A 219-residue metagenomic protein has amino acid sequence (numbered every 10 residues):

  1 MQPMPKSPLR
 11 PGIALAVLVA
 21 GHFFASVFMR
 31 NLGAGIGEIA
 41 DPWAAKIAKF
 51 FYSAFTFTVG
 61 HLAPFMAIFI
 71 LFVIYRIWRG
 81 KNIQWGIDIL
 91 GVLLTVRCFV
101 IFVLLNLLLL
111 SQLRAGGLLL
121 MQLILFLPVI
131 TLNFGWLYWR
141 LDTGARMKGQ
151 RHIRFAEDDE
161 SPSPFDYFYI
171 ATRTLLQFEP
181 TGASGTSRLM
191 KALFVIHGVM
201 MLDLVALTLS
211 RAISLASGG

Functional and structural regions predicted by a protein language model:
Q2-V17, N82-L90, L119, I124: Alpha-helical transmembrane segments and their helix-start/interface "positive-inside/aromatic belt" motifs in integral
L18-G37, A206: Alpha-helical transmembrane segments of multi-pass membrane proteins
G35-A54: Perimembrane loop-to-helix junctions flanking transmembrane segments
A54-S111: Cytosolic-side membrane-entry/anchor segment at the start of a transmembrane helix
T58-H61, I89, L93, L120-P128 (+1 more regions): Hydrophobic alpha-helical transmembrane segments of multi-pass membrane proteins
V103-T143: Pore-domain transmembrane helices of cation channels
R140-S184: Membrane-proximal soluble regions of multi-pass membrane proteins
D166-I170, P180-G219: Pore domain of cation channels
